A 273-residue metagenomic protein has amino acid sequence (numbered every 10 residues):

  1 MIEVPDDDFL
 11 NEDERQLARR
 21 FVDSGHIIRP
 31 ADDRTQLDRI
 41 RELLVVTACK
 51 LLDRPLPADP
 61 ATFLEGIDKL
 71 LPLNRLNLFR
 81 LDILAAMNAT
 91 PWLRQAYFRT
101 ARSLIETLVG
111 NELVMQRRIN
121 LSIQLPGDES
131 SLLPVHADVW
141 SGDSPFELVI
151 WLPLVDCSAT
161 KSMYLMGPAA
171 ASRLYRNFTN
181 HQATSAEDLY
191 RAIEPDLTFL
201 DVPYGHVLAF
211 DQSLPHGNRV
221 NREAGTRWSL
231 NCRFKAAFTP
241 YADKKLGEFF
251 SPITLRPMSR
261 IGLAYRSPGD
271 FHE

Functional and structural regions predicted by a protein language model:
M1-L108, P203, F271-E273: N-terminal auxiliary "cap/dimerization" subdomain that precedes the catalytic jelly-roll/cupin core of mononuclear
D33-Q36, L121-P126, W140, D156-C157 (+3 more regions): Short, solvent-exposed loop/turn segments at secondary-structure junctions
R94-Y97, P126, P134: Active-site periphery "cap/insert" segments of enzyme catalytic domains
V109-N120: A short coil-to-beta-strand element that immediately follows conserved catalytic motifs
I119-L121, I150-L152, L230-F234: A structural signal for short, well-ordered beta-strand segments
S130-D201: Catalytic core of non-heme Fe(II) oxygenases with the double-stranded beta-helix
A170-E273: Conserved double-stranded beta-helix
